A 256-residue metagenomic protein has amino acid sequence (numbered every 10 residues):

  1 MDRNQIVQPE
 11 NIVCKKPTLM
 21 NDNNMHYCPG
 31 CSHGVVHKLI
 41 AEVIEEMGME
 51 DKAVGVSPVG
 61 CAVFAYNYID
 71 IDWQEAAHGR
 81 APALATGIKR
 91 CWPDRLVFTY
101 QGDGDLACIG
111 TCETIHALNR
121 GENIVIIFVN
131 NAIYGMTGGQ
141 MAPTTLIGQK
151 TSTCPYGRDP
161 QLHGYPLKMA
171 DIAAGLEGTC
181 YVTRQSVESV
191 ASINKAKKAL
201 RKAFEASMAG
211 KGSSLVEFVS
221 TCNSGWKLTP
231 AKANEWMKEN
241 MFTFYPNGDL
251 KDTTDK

Functional and structural regions predicted by a protein language model:
M1-F98: Thiamine diphosphate
L19, D103, N234-M237: Alpha-helical protein-protein interaction elements
C28-P29, D72-W73, Q101-D103, G157-R158 (+1 more regions): A generic structural signal for short
V59-G135, K198-K202: Thiamine diphosphate
C108-V125, V129, I133-K256: Glycine-rich ThDP/TPP pyrophosphate-binding loop and its adjacent helix/strand module within ThDP-dependent enzymes
